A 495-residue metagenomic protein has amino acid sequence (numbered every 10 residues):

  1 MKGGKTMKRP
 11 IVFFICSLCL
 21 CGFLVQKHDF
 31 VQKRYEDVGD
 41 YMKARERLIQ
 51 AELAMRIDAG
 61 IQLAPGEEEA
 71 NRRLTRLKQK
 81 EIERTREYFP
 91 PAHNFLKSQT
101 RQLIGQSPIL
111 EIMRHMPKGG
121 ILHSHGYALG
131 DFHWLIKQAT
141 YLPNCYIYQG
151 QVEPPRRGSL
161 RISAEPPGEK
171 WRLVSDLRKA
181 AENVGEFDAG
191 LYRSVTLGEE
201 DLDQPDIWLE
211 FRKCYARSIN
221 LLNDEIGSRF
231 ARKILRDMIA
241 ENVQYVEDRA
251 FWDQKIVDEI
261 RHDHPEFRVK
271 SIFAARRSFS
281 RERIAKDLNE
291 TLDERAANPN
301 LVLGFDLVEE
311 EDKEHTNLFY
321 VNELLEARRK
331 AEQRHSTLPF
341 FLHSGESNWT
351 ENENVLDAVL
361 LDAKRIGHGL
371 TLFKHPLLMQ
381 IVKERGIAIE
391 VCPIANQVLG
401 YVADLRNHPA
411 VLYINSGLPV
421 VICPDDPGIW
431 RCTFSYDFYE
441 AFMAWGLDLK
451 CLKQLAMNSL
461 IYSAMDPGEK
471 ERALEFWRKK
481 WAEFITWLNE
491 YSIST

Functional and structural regions predicted by a protein language model:
M1-T6: Short, Lys/Arg-enriched N-terminal segments with co-localized hydrophobic residues within the first ~10-30 amino acids
K8-F14: Sec-dependent signal peptide recognition, specifically the positively charged N-region followed immediately by
L18-C21: Intrinsically disordered, low-complexity proline-rich regions
K27-F340, S344-R365, T371-A388, C392-T495: Metal-cofactor-binding active-site regions of metalloenzymes
